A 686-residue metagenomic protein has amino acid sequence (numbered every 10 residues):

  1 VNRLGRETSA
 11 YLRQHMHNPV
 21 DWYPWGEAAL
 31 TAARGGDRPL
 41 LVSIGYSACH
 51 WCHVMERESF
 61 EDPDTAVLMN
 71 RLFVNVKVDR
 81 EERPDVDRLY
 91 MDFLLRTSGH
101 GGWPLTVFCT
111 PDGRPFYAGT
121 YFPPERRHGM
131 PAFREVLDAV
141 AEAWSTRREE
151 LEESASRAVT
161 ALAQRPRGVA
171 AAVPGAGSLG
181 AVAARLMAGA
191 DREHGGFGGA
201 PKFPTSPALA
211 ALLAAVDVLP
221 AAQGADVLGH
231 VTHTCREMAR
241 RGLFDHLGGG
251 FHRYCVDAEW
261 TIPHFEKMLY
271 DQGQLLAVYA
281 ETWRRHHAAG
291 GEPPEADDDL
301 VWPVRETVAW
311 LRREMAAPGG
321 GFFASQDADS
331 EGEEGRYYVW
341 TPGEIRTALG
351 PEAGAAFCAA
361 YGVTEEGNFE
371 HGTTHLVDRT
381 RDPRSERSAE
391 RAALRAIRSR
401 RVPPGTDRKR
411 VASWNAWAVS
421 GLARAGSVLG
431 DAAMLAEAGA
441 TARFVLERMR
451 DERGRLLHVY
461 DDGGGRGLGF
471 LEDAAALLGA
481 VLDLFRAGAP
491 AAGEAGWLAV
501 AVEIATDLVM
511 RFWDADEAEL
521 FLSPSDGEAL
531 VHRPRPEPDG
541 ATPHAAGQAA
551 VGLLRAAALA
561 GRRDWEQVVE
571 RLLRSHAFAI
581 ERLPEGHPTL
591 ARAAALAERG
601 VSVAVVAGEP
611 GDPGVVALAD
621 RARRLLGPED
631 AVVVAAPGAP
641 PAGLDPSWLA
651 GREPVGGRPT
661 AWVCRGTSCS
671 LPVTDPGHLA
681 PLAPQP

Functional and structural regions predicted by a protein language model:
V1-G421, A425-V428, D462, L508 (+1 more regions): Replace the tail clause
R38, D431, R562: Short glycine/serine/threonine/alanine-rich loop segments
T205, M268, Q272, V411 (+5 more regions): Residues that mark the junctions of alpha-helical repeat units in TPR/alpha-solenoid scaffolds
D226, H230, D299, P303 (+6 more regions): Alpha-helical positions within canonical tetratricopeptide repeat
E237-F244, A440-D451: Glycine-rich, acidic and aromatic/proline-enriched surface loops and short helix-turn segments that act as binding
A277, S420, L478-G479, V551: A cross-family signal for key residues in well-ordered alpha-helices that form functional helical elements
A288, A316, E447-D473, A480-A642: Long, polar/charge-rich, low-hydrophobicity segments
L422, S427, E437, A480-V481: Glycine-rich phosphate/oxyanion-binding loops and their immediately adjacent helices within cytosolic catalytic domains
